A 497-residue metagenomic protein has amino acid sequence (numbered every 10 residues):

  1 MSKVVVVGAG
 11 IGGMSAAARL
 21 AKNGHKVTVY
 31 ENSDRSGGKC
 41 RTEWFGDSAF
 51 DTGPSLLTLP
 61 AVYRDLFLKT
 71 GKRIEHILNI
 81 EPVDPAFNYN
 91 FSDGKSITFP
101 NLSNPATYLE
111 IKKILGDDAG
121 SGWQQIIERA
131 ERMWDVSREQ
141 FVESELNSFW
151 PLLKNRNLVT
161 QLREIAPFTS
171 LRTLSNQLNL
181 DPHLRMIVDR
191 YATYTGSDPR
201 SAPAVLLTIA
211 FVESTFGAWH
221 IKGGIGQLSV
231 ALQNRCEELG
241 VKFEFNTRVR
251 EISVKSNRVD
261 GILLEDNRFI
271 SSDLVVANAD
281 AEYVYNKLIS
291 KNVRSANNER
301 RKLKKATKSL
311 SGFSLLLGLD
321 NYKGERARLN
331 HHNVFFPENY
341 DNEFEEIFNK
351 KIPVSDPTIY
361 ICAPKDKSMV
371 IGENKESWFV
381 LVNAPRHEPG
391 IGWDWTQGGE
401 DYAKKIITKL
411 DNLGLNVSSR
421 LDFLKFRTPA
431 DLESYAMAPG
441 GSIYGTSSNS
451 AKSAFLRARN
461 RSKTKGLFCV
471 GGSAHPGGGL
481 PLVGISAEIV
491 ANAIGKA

Functional and structural regions predicted by a protein language model:
S2-V136, S448: N-terminal glycine-rich phosphate/pyrophosphate-binding loop and immediately adjacent elements
P54, G472-I494: A conserved FAD-binding loop/helix module that cradles the flavin
S92-A202: Rossmann-like flavin
L162-L171, S214-N234, D394-Y402: Short beta-strand to alpha-helix junction loop
D181-T195, D356-C362, N416-P476: A glycine-rich dinucleotide-binding beta-alpha-beta segment and adjacent secondary-structure elements that constitute
T208-V259: Helical element adjacent to the flavin cofactor pocket in flavoenzyme catalytic cores
H220, R250-G372: Mid-domain catalytic core of redox enzymes that form a hydrophobic substrate pocket/lid adjacent to a catalytic redox
D320-P429, E433: C-terminal segments that line or cap access tunnels to active or ligand-binding sites in enzymes and enzyme-associated
